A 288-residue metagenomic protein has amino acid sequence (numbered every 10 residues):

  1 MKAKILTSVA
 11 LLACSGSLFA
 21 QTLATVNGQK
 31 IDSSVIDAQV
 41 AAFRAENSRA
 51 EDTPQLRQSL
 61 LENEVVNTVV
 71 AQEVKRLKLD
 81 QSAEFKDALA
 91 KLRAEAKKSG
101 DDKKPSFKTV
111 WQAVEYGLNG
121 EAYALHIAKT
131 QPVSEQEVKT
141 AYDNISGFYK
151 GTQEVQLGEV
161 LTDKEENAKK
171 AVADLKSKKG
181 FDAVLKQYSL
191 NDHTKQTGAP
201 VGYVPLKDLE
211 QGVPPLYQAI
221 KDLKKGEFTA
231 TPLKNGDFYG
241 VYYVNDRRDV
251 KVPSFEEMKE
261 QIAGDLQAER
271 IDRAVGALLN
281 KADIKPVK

Functional and structural regions predicted by a protein language model:
M1-A20: Gram-negative bacterial Sec-dependent N-terminal signal peptides
A20-V114, R273, K288: N-terminal targeting/tethering segments
Q21-A45, T68-V74, L118, Y142 (+4 more regions): FKBP-type peptidyl-prolyl cis-trans isomerase
Q21-V26, I31, Q55, V65 (+10 more regions): Extracytoplasmic
A50-P54, G151, A171-P214, L233-N235 (+1 more regions): Peptidyl-prolyl cis-trans isomerase
A94-K103, Y149-G151, D192-T197: Secretory-pathway/luminal and periplasmic proteins that interact with or process carbohydrate-rich
K104-P105, Q112-E115, L125-Q156, K186: Acidic/polar surface patches and capping/hinge elements
P214-R273, P286-V287: C-terminal soluble interaction/assembly domains
